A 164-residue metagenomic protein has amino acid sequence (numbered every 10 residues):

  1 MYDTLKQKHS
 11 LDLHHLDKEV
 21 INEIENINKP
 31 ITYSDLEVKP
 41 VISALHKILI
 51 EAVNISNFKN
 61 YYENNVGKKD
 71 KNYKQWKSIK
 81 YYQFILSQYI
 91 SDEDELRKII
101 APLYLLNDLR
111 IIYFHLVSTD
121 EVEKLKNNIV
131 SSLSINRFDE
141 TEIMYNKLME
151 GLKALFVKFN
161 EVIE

Functional and structural regions predicted by a protein language model:
M1-L105, D120, N128, M144-E164: Amphipathic alpha-helical interface elements
L106, R110: Alpha-helical transition-metal enzyme core signature, strongest for iron centers
I111, H115: Cytosolic nucleotide-binding catalytic cores of signal-transduction proteins
E123-D139: Acidic, Ser/Thr/Gly/Pro-rich intrinsically disordered interaction regions
